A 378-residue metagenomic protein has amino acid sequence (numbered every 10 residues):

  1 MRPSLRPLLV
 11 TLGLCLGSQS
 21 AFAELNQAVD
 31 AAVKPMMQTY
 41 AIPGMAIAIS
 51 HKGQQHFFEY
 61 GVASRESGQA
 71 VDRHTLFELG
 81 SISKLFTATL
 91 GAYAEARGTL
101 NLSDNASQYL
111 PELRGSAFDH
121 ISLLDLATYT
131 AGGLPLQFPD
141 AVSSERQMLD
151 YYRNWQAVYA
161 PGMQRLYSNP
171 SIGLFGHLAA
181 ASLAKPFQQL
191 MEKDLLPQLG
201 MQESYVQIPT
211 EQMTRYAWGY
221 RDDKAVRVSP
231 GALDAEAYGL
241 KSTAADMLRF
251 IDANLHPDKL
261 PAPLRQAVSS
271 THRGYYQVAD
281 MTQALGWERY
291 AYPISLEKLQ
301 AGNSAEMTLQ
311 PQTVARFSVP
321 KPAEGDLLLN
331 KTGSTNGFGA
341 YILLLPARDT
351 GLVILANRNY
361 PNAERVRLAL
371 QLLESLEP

Functional and structural regions predicted by a protein language model:
M1-L9: Bacterial N-terminal signal peptides that target proteins for export
L9-S18: Bacterial N-terminal signal peptides
Q19-A23: Sec/Tat signal peptide C-region and signal peptidase I cleavage site
E24-F58, A180-K193, P197, V228-P378: Catalytic loop of the DD-peptidase/beta-lactamase superfamily, centered on the K-T-G motif and neighboring
Q38-A46, E66-L126, A157-S171, A235-Y238 (+1 more regions): Short active-site loop at a secondary-structure junction that contains or immediately precedes the catalytic residue(s)
G44, E78-I82, A94-L134, F138 (+4 more regions): Active-site helix/loop module of the DD-peptidase/beta-lactamase fold, centered on the serine-lysine SxxK catalytic
E66, R146-V158, G219-A232, V319-D326: The feature captures the short pre-catalytic strand/loop hairpin that immediately precedes and shapes the active-site
L149, N154-A157, R165-Y167, Q202-Y205: Hydrophobic, small-residue-rich alpha-helical packing segments that form membrane-like cores
